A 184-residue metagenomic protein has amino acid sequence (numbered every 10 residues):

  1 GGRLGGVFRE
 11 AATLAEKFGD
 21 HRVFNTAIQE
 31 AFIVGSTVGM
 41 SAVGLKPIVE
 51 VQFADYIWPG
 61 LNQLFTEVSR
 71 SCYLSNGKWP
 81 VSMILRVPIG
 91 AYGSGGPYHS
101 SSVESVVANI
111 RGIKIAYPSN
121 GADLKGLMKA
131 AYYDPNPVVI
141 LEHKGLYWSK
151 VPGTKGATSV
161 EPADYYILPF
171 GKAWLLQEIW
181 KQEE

Functional and structural regions predicted by a protein language model:
G1-L146, A157: Thiamine diphosphate
K125-P137, W148-E184: Glycine-/acidic-rich phosphate or pyrophosphate-binding loops and their flanking alpha/beta elements
